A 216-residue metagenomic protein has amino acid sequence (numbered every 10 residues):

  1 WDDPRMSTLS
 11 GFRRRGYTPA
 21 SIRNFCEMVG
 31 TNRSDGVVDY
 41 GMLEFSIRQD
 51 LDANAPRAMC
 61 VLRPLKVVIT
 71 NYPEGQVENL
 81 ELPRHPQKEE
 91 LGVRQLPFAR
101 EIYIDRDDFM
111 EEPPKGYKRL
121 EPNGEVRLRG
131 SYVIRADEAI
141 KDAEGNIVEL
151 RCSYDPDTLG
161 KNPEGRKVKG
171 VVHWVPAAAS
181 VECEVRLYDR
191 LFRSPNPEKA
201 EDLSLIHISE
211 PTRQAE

Functional and structural regions predicted by a protein language model:
D2-R94: Extended, domain-scale alpha-helical bundle/helix-rich regions
D3-L9, R14, V93, A99-E101 (+4 more regions): Generic secondary-structure boundary/loop-capping signal
G30-V37, K141-V148, E216: Short amphipathic alpha-helical segments with coiled-coil-like heptad repeat character
R63-P114, D157, E164, E182-Y188: Proteolytic maturation boundary segments
E101-R127, S131-R135: Flexible, glycine/threonine-enriched loop-and-boundary segments that flank and lead into catalytic domains of large
R127, Y132-L205: C-terminal, non-catalytic macromolecule-binding modules
S204-E216: Residue-level detector of conserved catalytic or cofactor/ligand-binding positions in enzyme active sites
